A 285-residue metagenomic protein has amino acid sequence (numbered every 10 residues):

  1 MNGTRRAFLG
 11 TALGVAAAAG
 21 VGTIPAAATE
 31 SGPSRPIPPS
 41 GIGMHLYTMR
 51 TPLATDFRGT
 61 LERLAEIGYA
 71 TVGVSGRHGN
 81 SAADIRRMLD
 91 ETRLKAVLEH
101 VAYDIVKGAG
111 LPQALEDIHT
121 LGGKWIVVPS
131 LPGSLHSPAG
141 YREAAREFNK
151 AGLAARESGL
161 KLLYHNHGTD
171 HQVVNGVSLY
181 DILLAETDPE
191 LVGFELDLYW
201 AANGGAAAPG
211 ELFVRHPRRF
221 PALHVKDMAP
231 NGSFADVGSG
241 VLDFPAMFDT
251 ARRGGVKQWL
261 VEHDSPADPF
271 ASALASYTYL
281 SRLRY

Functional and structural regions predicted by a protein language model:
M1-A16: N-terminal secretory signal peptides and thylakoid transit peptides that target proteins across membranes
T23-A54, E62-R63: C-terminal segment of N-terminal export signals and the immediately downstream linker at the start of the mature
P33-P38, L61-E66, N80-A96, G110-G123 (+4 more regions): Acidic (Asp/Glu)-rich catalytic clusters
S40-H45, V72-V74, A96-V101, I126-V128 (+4 more regions): Hydrophobic faces of well-ordered beta-strands that scaffold small-molecule active sites in alpha/beta enzyme cores
M44, L64, V72, L89 (+5 more regions): Conserved, mostly hydrophobic/aromatic
R50-A54, G73-A83, A102-G110, G133-A139 (+4 more regions): Acidic-and-aromatic substrate-binding clefts and catalytic sites of carbohydrate-active enzymes
H78, D104-G193: Active-site acidic/histidine proton-transfer and metal-coordination neighborhood in alpha/beta enzyme cores
E157-P245: Acidic/histidine-rich catalytic cores of soluble enzymes
